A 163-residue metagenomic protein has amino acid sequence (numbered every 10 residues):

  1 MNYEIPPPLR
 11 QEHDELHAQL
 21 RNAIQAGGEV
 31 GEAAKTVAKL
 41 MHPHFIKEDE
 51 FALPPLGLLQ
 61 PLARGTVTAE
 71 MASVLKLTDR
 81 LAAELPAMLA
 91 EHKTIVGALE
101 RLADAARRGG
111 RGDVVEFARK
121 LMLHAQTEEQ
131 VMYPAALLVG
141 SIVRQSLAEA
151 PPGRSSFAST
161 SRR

Functional and structural regions predicted by a protein language model:
M1-R163: Small-residue-biased structural context
